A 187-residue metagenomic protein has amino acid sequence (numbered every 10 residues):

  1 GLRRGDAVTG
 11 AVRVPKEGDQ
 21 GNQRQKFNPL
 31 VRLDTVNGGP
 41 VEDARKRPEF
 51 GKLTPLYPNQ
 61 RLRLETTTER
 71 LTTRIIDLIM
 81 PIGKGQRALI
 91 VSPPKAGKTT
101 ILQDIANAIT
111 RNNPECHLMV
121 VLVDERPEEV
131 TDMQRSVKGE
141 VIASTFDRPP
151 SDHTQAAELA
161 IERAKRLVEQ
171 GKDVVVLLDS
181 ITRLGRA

Functional and structural regions predicted by a protein language model:
G1-D6, L177: N-terminal, positively charged regions that mediate nucleic acid binding
R4-A7, E17-I90: P-loop NTP-binding catalytic core
R13, V36, V123, I181: Short loop/turn motifs enriched for small/polar and acidic residues
R13-D19, P94-K95: Short, charged beta-turn/beta-strand-edge "cap" motif at the junction between a beta-strand and an adjacent loop
D19-Q20, V41-D43, E128-D132, S151 (+1 more regions): Switch/connector loops and helix/strand junctions flanking conserved nucleotide-binding motifs in nucleotide-processing
T54-A157: Phosphate-binding glycine-rich loops and their immediate beta-loop-alpha structural context
H153-G185: Phosphate-binding/switch loop-helix module in NTP-utilizing enzymes
